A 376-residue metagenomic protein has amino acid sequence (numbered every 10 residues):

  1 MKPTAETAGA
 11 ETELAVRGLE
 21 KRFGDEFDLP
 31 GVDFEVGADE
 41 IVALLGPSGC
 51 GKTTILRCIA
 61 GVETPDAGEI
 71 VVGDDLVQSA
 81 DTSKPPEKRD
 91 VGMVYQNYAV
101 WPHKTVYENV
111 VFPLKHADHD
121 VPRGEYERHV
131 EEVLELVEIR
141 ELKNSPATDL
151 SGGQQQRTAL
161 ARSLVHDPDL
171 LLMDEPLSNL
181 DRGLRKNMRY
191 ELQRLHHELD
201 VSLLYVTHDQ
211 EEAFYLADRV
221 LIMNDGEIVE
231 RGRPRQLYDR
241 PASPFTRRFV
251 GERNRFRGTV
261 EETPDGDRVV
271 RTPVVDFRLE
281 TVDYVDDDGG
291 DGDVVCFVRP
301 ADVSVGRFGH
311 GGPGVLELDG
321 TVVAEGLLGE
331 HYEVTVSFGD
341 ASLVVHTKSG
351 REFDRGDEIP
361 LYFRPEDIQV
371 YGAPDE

Functional and structural regions predicted by a protein language model:
K2, R253, P264-E376: Non-catalytic connector elements of ABC transporters
K2-G31, E35-A38, G61, A80-K84 (+1 more regions): A short, flexible loop at the N-terminus of ABC-type nucleotide-binding domains that lies
A15, E35, V71, E352 (+1 more regions): ABC ATPase nucleotide-binding domain
V42, T53-V62: Short, conserved post-Walker A segment of ABC-type ATPase nucleotide-binding domains
A43, A60, S83-P85, R89-A99 (+1 more regions): ABC nucleotide-binding domain signature
L45-P47: The feature captures the beta-strand-to-loop junction immediately N-terminal to the Walker
G68-S79: Conserved ABC transporter NBD signature motif
G92, Q96, V100, T105-R248: ABC ATPase nucleotide-binding domains
